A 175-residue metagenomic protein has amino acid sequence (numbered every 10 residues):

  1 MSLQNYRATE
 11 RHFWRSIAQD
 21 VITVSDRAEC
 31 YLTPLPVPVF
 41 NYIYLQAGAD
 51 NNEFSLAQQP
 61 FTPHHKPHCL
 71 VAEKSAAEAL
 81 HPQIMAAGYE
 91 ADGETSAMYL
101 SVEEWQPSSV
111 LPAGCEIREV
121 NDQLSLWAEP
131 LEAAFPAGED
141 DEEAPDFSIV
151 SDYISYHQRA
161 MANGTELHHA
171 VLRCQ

Functional and structural regions predicted by a protein language model:
M1, A8-R15, V37-P38, H65-C69 (+4 more regions): A generic short-segment signal for beta-strand/edge and adjacent turn/coil regions
M1-E10, Y42-A47, S108-R159: Short amphipathic alpha-helix that is part of the acyltransferase structural core
M1-P63, A77: N-terminal charged segments
I22-S25, P82-E90, S155-Q175: Conserved beta-hairpin
I43, M98-L100, A170-L172: Short beta-strand element of the conserved SAM-dependent methyltransferase core
A47-S125: Acyl-donor-binding surface of acyltransferase catalytic domains
